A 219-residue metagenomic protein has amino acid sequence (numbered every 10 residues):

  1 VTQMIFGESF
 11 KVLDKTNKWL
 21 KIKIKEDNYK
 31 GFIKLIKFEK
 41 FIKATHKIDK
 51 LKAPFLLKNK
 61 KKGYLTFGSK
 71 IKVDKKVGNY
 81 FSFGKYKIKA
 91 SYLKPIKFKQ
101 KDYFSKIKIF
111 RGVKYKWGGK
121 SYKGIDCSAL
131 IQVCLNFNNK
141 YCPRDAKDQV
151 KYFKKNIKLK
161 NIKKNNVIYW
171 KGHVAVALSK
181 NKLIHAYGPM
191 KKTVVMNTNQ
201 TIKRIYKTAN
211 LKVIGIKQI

Functional and structural regions predicted by a protein language model:
T2, F6-K11, T16, K23-V113: Boundary regions of SH3-family modules and the immediately adjacent low-complexity/disordered segments in eukaryotic
M4, L65, N161-K163, I168-Y169: Short, well-ordered loop/turn sites that connect or cap secondary structure elements
D14, K75, K171-G172, Y187: Conserved "cap/hinge" positions at secondary-structure junctions
K40, L93, A146-D148, K154-I157 (+1 more regions): Aromatic- and glycine-rich peptidoglycan recognition patches
K114-I162: Catalytic cysteine-centered active-site loop
V167, G172-K182: Catalytic nucleophile-His microenvironment captured as a short glycine-rich beta-strand/loop that brackets
